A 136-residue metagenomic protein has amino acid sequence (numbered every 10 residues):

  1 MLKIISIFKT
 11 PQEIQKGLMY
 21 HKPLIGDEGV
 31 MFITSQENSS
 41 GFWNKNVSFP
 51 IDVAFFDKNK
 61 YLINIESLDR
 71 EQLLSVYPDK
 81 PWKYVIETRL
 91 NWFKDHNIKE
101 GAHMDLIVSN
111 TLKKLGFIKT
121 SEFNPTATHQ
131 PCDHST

Functional and structural regions predicted by a protein language model:
M1-T136: Compact, glycine-rich, soluble single-domain proteins
